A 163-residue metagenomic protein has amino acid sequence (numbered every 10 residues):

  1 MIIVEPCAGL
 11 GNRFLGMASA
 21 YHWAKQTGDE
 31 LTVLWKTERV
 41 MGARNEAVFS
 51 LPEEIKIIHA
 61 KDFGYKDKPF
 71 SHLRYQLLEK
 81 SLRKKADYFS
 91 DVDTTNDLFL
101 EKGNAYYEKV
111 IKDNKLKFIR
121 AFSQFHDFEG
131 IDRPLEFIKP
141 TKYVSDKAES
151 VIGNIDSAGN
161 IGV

Functional and structural regions predicted by a protein language model:
M1-I2: Extreme N-terminal starter segment of soluble prokaryotic enzymes
P6, W35, S123: Pocket-edge structural micro-motifs
P6-L15: A short, glycine/small-residue-rich beta-strand->loop->alpha-helix junction that serves as a flexible
F14-K25: Histidine-anchored nucleotide/phosphate-binding helix
K25-E30, E54-I57: Structural alpha-beta junctions
D29-L31, N160-I161: Hydrophobic anchor at the start of a short beta-strand that flanks the dinucleotide cofactor-binding loop
E30-V40: A short beta-strand-loop structural module common to alpha/beta enzyme folds
A43-V163: Secretory-pathway luminal glycosyltransferase catalytic domains
